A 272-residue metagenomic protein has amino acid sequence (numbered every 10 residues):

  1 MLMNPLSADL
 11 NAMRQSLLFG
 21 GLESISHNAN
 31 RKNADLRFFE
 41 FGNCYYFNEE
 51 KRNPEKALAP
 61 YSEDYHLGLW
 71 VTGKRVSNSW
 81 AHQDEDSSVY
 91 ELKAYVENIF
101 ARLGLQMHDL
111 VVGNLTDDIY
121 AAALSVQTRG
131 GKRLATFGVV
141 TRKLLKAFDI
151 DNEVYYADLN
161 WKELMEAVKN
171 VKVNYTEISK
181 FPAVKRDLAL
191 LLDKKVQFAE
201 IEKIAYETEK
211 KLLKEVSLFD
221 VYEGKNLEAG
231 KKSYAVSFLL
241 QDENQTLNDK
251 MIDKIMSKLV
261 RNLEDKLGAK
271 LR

Functional and structural regions predicted by a protein language model:
M1-E63, G138, R142-A147, L240-Q241: Class II aminoacyl-tRNA synthetase-like tRNA-binding/catalytic domains
R37, Y65-L67, E153: A generic secondary-structure signal marking the coil-to-beta-strand transition
G42, E55, S62-E63, V76-R272: A carboxyl-terminal module marker
L67-V71, F238: Active-site-flanking beta-strand signature of metal-NTP-handling nucleotidyl enzymes and homologous cyclase-like
